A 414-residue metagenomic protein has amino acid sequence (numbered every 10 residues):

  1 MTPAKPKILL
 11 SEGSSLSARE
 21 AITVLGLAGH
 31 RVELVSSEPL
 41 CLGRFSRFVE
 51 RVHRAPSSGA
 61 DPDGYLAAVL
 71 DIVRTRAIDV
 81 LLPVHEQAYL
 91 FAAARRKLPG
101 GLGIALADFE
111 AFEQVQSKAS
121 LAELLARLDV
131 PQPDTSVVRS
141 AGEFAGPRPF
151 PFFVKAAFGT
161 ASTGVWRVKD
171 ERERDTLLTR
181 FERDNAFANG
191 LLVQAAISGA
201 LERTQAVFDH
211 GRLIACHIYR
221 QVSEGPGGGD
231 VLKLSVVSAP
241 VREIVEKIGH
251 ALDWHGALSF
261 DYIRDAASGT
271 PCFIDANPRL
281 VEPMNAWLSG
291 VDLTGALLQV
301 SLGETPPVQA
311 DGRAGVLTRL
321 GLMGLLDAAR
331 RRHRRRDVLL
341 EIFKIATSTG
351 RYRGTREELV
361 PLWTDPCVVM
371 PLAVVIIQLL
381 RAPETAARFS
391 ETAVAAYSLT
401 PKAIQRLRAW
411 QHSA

Functional and structural regions predicted by a protein language model:
M1-A107, V368-A387, T392, S398-A414: ATP-binding N-terminal substructure of ATP-dependent carboxylate-amine bond-forming enzymes
F112-L192, S198-G199, H210-R212, S238-E243 (+1 more regions): Active-site nucleotide/adenylate-binding loops and adjacent lid/helix of ATP-dependent enzymes
F144, Q299-A414: Peripheral (often C-terminal) accessory segments that flank ATP-dependent C-N-forming ligase machineries
S162, V222-G227, L232-K233, N277-V291: Glycine-rich phosphate/pyrophosphate-binding beta-alpha loops
R174-I248, R264-F273: Phosphate-binding site of ATP-dependent enzymes
V237-Y262, P278-R332: Active-site "cap" helix and flanking loop/linker of ATP-utilizing ligase/carboxylase catalytic domains
